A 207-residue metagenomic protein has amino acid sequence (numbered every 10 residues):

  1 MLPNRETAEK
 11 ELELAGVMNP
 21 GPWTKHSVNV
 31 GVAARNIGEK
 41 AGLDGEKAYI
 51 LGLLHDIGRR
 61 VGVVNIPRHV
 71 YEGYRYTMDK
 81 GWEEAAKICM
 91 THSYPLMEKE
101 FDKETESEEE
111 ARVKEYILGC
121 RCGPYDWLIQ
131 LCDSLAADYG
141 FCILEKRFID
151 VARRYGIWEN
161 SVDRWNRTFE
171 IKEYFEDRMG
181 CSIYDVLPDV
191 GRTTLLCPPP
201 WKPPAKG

Functional and structural regions predicted by a protein language model:
M1-P3: N-terminal hydrophobic or amphipathic helices/low-complexity stretches enriched in small/hydrophobic/Pro/Gly
R5-P20: Generic N-terminal amphipathic, Lys/Arg-enriched alpha-helix
E13-V17, E39-V151: Divalent metal-dependent catalytic cores for phosphoryl transfer on phosphate-bearing substrates
H26-N36: Conserved, hydrophobic alpha-helical core segments of structured domains
E72-R75, C142-Y174: Divalent-cation-assisted or electrostatically stabilized phosphate/pyrophosphate-binding catalytic cores
I157-G207: Charged phosphate-binding loop/patch that engages nucleotide di/tri-phosphates or the phosphate backbone of nucleic
